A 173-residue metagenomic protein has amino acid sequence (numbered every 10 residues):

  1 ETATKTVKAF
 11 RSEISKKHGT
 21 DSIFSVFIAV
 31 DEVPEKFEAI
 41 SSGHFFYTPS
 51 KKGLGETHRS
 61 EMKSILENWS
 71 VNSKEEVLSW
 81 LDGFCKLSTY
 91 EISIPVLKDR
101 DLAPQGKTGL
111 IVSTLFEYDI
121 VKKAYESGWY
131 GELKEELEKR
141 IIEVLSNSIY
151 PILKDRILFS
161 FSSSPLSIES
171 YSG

Functional and structural regions predicted by a protein language model:
E1-A103: Mid-domain catalytic core of redox enzymes that form a hydrophobic substrate pocket/lid adjacent to a catalytic redox
I23, I120-Y130: Glycine- and acidic
I28, V112, L145: Hydrophobic, well-ordered secondary-structure elements that form the walls of internal hydrophobic environments
F84-P95, N147, P151-G173: A glycine-rich dinucleotide-binding beta-alpha-beta segment and adjacent secondary-structure elements that constitute
Q105-T114: Short coil-to-beta-strand
L115-D119: Short connector loops/turns at beta-strand edges and beta->alpha or beta->beta junctions
K134-L137: Activation-segment/catalytic-loop signature of the eukaryotic protein kinase fold
R140-V144: Short, well-ordered amphipathic alpha-helical segments that serve as non-catalytic structural scaffolds within diverse
